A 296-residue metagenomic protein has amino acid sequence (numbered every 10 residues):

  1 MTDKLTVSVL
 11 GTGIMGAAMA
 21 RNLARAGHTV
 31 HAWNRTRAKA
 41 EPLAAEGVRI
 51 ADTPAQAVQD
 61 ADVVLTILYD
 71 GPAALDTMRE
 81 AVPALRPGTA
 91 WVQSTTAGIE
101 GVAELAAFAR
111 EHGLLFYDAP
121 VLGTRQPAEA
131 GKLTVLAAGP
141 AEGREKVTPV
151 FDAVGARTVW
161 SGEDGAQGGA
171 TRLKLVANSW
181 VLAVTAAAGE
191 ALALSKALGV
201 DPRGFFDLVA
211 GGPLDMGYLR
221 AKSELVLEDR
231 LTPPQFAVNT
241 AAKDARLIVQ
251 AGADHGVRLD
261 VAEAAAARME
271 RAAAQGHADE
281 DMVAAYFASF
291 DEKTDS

Functional and structural regions predicted by a protein language model:
M1-T66, T89, R125, V159: NAD(P)+-binding Rossmann beta1-loop-alpha1 motif at the extreme N-terminus of oxidoreductases
P54-L114: Rossmann-fold NAD(P) dinucleotide-binding segment
T96-S179: Rossmann-fold dinucleotide-binding core
A130-G131, V135-A137, V159, E163-L198 (+2 more regions): Active-site-proximal catalytic alpha-helix in oxidoreductases
G168-T171, W180, Y218-A278: Interdomain hinge/lid region at the active-site interface of Rossmann-like NAD(P)-dependent oxidoreductases
G276-S296: NAD(P)-dependent dehydrogenase/reductase Rossmann-like domain
